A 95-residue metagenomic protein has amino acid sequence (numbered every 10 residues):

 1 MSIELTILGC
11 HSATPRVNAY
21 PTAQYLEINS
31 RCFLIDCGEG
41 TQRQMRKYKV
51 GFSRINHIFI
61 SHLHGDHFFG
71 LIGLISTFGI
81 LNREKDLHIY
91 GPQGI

Functional and structural regions predicted by a protein language model:
M1-Y48: Conserved beta-strand hairpin/beta-sheet module of binuclear metal-dependent hydrolase folds, prominently
E39-Y90: Active-site metal-binding motif and surrounding structural segment of the metallo-beta-lactamase
P92-I95: Metallo-beta-lactamase
